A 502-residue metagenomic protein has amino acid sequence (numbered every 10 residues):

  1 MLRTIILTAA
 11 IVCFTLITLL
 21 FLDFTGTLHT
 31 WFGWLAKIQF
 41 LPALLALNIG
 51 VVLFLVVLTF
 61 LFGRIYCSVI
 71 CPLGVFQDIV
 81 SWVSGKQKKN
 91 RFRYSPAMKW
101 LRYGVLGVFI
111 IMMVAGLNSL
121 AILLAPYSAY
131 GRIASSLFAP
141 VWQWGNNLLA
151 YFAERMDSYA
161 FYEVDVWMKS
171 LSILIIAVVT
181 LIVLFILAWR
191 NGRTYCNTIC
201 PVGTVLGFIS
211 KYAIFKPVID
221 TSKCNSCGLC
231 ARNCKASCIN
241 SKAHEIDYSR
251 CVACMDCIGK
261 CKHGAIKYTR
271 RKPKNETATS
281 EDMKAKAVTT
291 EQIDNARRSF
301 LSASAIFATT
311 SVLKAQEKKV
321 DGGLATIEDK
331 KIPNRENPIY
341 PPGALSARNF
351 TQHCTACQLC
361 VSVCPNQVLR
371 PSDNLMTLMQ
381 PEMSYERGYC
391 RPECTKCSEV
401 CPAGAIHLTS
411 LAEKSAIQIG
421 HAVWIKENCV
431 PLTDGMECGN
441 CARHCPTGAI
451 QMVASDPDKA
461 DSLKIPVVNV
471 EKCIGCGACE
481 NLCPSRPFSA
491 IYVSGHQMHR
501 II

Functional and structural regions predicted by a protein language model:
M1-H244, S249-R250, D256-I502: Non-ligating segments of multi-cofactor redox enzymes
